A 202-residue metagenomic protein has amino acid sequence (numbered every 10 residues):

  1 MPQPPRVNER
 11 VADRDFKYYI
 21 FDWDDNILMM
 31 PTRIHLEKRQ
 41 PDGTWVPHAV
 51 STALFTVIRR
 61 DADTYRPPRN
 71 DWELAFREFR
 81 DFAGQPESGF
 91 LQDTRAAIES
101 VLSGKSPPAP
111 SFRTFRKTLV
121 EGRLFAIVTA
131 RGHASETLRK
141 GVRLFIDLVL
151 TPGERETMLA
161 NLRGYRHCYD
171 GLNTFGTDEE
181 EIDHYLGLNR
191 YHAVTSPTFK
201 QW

Functional and structural regions predicted by a protein language model:
P2-G176: Alpha-helical substrate-recognition element adjacent to the catalytic core
G164-W202: Von Willebrand factor
